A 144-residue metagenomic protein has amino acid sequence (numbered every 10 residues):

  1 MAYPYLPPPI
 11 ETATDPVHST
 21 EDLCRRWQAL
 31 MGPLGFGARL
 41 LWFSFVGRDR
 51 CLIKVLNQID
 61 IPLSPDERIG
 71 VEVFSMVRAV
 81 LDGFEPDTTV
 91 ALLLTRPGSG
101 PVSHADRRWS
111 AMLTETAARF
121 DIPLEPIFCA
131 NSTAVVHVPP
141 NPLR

Functional and structural regions predicted by a protein language model:
M1-C24: Basic, amphipathic N-terminal segments that precede the first structured/catalytic domain
M1-P4, F36, D106-R144: Divalent-metal-activated hydrolytic enzyme cores
P4-L6, L30, L56: Basic helix-extension-helix modules of the SAP/HeH family
E21-P33: Active-site-proximal, Lys/Arg-enriched surface segment that forms a nucleic-acid-binding/basic interface patch
L34-L40: Short, flexible loop/turn motifs enriched in small residues
L40-L41, G47-R50, L56-V77: Conserved mixed alpha/beta catalytic, RNA-binding, or beta-rich assembly cores of soluble enzyme, regulatory
V46-C51, N131-T133: Short acidic-glycine loop/turn motifs at beta-strand connectors
S64-H104: Short HxH-centered metal-ligating active-site micro-motif
